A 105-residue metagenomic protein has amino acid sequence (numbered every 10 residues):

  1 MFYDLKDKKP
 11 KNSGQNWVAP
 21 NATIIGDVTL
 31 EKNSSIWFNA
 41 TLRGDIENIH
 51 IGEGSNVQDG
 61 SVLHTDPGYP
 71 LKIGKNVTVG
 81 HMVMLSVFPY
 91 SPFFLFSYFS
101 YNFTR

Functional and structural regions predicted by a protein language model:
M1-D4, I24, N48: Residue-level preference for alpha-helix termini and adjacent loops
M1-N16: Extreme N-terminal tail/first-helix region
P10, E47-I49, L71: A structural detector for short beta-strand units
G14, A19-P20, I25-G26, E31-K32 (+9 more regions): Left-handed beta-helix
